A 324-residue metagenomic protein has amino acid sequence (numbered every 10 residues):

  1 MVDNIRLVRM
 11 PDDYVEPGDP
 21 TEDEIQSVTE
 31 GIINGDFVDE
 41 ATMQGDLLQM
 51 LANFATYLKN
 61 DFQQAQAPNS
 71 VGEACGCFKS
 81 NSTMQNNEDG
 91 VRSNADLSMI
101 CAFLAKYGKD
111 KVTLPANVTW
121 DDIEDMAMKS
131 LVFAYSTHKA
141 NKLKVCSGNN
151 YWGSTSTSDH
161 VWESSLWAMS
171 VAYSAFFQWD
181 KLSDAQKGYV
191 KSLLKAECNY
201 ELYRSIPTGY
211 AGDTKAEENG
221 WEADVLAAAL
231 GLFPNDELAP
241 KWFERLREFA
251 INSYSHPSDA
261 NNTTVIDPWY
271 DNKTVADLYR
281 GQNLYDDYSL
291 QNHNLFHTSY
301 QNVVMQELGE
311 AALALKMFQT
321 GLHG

Functional and structural regions predicted by a protein language model:
M1-D23: Extracellular polysaccharide-targeting segments
D12, G108-K111, T137, N141-K144 (+6 more regions): Alpha-solenoid repeat scaffolds
P17-G148, A260: Low-complexity, Ser/Thr/Pro/Gly-enriched N-terminal "stalk/linker" regions
S27-G45, A95-D121, L166-D184, E222-L238 (+3 more regions): Well-ordered alpha-helical scaffold segments within catalytic/enzyme domains
T29, E40-L47, Q66-A95, K139-L166 (+3 more regions): Solvent-exposed loop and edge beta-strand segments that line ligand/cofactor-binding and catalytic clefts
L114-D125, D184-K195, L238-E248, T264 (+1 more regions): Short sequence/structural elements of tandem HEAT/ARM alpha-solenoid repeats
A127-E201: Well-ordered mid-protein domain cores that form the structural environment of catalytic cofactors
D213-G324: Extended ligand-binding clefts on enzyme/binding-domain cores
